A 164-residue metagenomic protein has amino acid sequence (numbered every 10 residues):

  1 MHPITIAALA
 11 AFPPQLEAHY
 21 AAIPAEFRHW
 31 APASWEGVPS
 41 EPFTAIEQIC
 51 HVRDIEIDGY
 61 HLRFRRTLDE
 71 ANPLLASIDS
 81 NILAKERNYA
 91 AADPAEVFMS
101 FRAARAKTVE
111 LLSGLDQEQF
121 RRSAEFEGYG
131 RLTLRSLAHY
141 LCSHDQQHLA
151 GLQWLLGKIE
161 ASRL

Functional and structural regions predicted by a protein language model:
M1-I46, D54-L164: Aromatic-glycine hotspot motif
